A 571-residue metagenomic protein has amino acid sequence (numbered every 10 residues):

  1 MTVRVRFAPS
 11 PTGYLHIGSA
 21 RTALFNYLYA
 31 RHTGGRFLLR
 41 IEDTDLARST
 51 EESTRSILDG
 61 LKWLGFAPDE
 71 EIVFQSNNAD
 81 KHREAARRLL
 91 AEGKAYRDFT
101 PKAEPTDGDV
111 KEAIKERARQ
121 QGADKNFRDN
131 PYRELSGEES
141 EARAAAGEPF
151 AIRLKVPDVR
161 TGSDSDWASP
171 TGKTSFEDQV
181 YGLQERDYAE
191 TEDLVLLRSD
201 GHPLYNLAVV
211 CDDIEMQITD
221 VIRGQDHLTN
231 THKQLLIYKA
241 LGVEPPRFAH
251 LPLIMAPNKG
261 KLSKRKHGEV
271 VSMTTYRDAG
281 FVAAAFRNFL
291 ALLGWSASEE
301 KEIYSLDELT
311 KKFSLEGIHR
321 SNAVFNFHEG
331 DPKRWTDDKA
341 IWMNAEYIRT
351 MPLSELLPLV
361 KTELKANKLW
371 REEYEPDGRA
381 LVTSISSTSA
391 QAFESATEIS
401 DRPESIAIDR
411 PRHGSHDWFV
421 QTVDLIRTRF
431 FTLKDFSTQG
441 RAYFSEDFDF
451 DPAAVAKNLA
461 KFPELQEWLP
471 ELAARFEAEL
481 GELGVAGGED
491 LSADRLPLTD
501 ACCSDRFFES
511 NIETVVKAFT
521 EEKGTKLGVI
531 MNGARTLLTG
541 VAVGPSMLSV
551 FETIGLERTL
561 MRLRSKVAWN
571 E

Functional and structural regions predicted by a protein language model:
M1-Q121, N230-V243, A285: N-terminal Rossmann-like or analogous alpha/beta NTP/dinucleotide-binding catalytic cores that position adenine
V5-P11, L39-D43, E215-V221, Q234 (+3 more regions): Glycine- and acidic
N26, I57, L89, G93 (+8 more regions): Residue-level signal for inorganic ion chemistry
R31-D43, L207-I222, E244-M255, M547-L548 (+2 more regions): Glycine-rich phosphate/pyrophosphate-binding loops and their adjacent beta-strand/loop elements at enzyme active sites
R97, K102-H250, M255-K264, S272-M273: Active-site cores that bind ATP or allylic diphosphates and position pyrophosphate for catalysis
V243-S389, E394-D449, T539-E571: Catalytic adenosine-cofactor/nucleotide-binding cores of aminoacyl-tRNA synthetases and other
L357, A456-G488, C503-L538: C-terminal accessory/binding modules appended to enzymatic or scaffolding proteins
T388-F393, T397-S400, G484-G487, S492 (+1 more regions): Short Gly/Ser/Thr- and charged-rich N-terminal loops/segments that act as flexible capping/hinge elements
